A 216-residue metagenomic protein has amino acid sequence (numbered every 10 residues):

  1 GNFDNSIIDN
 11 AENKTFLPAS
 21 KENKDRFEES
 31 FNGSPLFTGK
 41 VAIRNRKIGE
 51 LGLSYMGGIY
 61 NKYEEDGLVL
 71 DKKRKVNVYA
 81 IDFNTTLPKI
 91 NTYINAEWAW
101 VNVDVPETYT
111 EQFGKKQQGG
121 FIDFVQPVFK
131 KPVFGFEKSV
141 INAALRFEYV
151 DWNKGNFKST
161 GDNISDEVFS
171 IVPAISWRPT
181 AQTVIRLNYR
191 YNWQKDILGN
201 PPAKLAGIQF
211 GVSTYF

Functional and structural regions predicted by a protein language model:
G1-G58: Aromatic- and glycine-enriched pocket-lining scaffold segments that form the walls of small-molecule binding clefts
G49-F216: Outer-membrane beta-barrel pore domains
